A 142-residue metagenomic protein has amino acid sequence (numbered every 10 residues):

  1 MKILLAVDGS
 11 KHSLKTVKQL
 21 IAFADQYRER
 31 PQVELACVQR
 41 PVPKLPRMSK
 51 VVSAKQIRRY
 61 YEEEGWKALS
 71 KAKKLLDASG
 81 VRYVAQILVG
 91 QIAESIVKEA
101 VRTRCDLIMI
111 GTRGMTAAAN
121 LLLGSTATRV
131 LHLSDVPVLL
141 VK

Functional and structural regions predicted by a protein language model:
M1-K2, K142: Absolute protein N-terminus
K2-V52: Small/aliphatic-rich secondary-structure junction motif
R30, C105-D106, V136: Local beta-strand N-terminus motif with an aromatic residue
E34, V84, L139: Conserved beta-strand positions in the Rossmann-like core of class I SAM-dependent methyltransferases
A54-K67: A short acidic, glycine-rich active-site loop that binds or catalyzes chemistry on phosphate/adenosine moieties
K74-I108: Structural beta-alpha unit
I110-H132: Glycine-rich, Arg-bearing micro-motifs that act as flexible, cationic patches
L133-K142: Short, flexible loop segments at boundaries between secondary-structure elements
